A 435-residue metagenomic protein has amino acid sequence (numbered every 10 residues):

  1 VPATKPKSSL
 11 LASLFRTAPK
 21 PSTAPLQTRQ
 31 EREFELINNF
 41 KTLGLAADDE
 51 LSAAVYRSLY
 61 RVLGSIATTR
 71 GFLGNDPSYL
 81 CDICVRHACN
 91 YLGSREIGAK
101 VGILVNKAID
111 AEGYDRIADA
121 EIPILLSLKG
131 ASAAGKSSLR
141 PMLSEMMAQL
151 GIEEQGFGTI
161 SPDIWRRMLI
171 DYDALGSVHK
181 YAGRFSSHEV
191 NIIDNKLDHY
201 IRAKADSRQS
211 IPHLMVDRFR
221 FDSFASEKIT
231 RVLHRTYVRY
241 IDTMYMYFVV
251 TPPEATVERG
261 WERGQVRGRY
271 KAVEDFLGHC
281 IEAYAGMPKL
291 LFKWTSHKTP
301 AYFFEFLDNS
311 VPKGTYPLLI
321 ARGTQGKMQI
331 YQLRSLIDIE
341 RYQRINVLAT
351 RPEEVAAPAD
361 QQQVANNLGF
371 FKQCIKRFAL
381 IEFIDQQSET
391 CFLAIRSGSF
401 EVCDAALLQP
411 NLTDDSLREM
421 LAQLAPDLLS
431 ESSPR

Functional and structural regions predicted by a protein language model:
V1-V101: Long, basic/Gly/Ser/Thr-rich N-terminal segments that mediate initial subcellular attachment or targeting
N106-A120: Pre-Walker A adenine-sensing motif
E121-L126, I211-P212: Pre-Walker A (Motif I) flank of P-loop NTPase domains
L126-L150: Glycine-rich phosphate-binding P-loop
I152-H234, K271-E274, Y284: Conserved nucleotide-sensing/catalytic segment adjacent to the nucleotide-binding pocket in NTP-handling enzymes
Q155-F157, R239-Y245, R267, T299-F303: Short glycine-/polar-rich loops that comprise or flank the Walker A/P-loop and associated switch/sensor motifs
V238-W261: Conserved phosphate-donor/acceptor-positioning beta-strand/loop module used by diverse small-molecule
E254, E258-P434: Conserved GTP-binding G-domain of TRAFAC-class P-loop NTPases and closely related GTPase folds
